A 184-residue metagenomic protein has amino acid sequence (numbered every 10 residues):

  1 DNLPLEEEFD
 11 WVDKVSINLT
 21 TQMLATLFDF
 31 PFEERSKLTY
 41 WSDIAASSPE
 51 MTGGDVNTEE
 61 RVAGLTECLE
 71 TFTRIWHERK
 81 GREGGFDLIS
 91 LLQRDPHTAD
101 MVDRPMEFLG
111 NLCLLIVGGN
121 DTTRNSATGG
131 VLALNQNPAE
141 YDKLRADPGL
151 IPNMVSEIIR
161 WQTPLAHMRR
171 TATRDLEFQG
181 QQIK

Functional and structural regions predicted by a protein language model:
D1-K184: Cytochrome P450
